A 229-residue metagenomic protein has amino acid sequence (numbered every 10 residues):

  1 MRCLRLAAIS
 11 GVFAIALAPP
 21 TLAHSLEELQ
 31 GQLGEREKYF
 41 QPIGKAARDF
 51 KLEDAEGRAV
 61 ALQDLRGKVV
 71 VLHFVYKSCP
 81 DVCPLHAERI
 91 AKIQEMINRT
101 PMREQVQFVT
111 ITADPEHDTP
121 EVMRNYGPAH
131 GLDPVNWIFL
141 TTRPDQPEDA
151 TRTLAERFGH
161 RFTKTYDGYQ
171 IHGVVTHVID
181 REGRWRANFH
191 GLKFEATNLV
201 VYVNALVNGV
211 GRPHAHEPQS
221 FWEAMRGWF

Functional and structural regions predicted by a protein language model:
M1-R5: Positively charged n-region of N-terminal signal peptides that target proteins for export
A7-A18: Bacterial N-terminal signal peptides
P19-A23: Sec/Tat signal peptide C-region and signal peptidase I cleavage site
H24-A59, N198-F229: Non-globular targeting/processing and membrane-anchoring segments
A47-R48, V70, G173-V175: Short loop/turn microsegments at loop-to-beta-strand junctions
L62-H86, I90, F108-T110: Short active-site neighborhood of thiol/selenol oxidoreductases, capturing the structured segment around
L85-T153: Structural microenvironment flanking redox-active thiols in thiol-disulfide oxidoreductases
E156-R161, T165-F229: Thiol-/selenol-based redox modules, centered on thioredoxin-like and closely related oxidoreductase domains
